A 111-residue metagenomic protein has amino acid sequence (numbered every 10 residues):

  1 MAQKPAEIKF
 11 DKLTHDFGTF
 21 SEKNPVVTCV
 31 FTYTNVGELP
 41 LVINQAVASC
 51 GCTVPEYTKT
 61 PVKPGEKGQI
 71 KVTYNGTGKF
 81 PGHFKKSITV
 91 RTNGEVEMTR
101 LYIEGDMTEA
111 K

Functional and structural regions predicted by a protein language model:
A2-V30, V36, M107-K111: Beta-sheet-dominated interaction scaffolds and their linkers
E22-K23, P64, F80-P81: Surface-exposed loops/turns
V27-C29, V42, G68, F84 (+1 more regions): Hydrophobic core residues within well-ordered beta-strands of beta-rich domains
C29-N35, V72, K86-R91: Buried hydrophobic-core signal for structured, non-transmembrane domains
V36-L39, G78, G94: Short, acidic/polar linear motifs in exposed loop/turn regions
E38-Q69: Surface-exposed binding patches on compact interaction domains or structured appendages
I70-G78: Short, hydrophobic beta-strand segments
F80-E109: Terminal connector regions
